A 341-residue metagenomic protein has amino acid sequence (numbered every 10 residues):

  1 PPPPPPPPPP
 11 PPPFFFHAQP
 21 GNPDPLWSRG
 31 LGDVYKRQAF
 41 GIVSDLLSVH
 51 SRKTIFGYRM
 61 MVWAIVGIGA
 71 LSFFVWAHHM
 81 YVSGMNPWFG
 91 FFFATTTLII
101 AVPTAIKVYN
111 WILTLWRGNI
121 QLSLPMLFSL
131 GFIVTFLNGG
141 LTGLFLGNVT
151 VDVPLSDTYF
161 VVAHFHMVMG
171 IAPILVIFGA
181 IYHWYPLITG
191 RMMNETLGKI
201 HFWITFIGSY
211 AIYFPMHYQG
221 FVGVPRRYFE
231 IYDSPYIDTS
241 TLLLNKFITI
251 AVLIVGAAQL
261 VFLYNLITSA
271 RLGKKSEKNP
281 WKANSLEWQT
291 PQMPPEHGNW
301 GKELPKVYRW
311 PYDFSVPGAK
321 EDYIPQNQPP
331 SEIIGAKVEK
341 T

Functional and structural regions predicted by a protein language model:
P1-Y35: Single conserved hydrophobic/aromatic residue that forms the stacking wall/gate of nucleotide- or nucleobase-binding
P23, D33, F93-T97, S156-M169 (+1 more regions): Short aromatic-rich membrane-water interface segments that cap or initiate transmembrane helices in multi-pass membrane
P23, V222-T239, S269-T341: Extramembrane terminal tails and long inter-domain/linker segments of multi-pass membrane proteins
K36-G41, L98-N110, G170-A180, A251-V261: Hydrophobic cores of alpha-helical transmembrane segments in multi-pass inner/ER membrane proteins, independent
K36-M61, A77-F89, V108-F128, F145-V161 (+4 more regions): Juxtamembrane membrane-water interface segments of multi-pass membrane proteins, especially cytoplasmic-side
M60-A77, F92-A101, S129-I133: Internal transmembrane alpha-helices of multipass membrane proteins
L130-G143: Alpha-helical transmembrane segments of multi-pass integral membrane proteins
T135, H201-M216: Hydrophobic alpha-helical membrane-insertion segments
